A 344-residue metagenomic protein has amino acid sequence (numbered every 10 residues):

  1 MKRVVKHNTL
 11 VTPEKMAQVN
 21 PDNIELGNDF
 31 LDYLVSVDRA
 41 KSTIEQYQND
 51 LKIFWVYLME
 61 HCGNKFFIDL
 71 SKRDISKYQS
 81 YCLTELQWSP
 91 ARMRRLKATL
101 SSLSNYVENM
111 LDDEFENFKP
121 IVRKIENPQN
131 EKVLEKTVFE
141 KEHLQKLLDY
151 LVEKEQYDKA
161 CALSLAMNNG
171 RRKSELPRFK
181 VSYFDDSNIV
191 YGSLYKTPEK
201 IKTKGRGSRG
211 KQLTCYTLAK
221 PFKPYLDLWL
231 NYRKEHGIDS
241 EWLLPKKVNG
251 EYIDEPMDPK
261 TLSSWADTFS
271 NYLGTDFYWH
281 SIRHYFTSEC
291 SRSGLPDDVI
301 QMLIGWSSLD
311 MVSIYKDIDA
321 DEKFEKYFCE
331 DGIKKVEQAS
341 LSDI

Functional and structural regions predicted by a protein language model:
M1-E14, E330-I344: C-terminal secondary-structure termini that scaffold catalytic or DNA-interacting sites
N28-E45, N49-L134: N-terminal core-binding DNA-recognition domain of tyrosine recombinases/integrases
M110-L111, A166-G192, D298-V299: Short, charged phosphate-coordinating catalytic segments
K141-K173: Basic, Lys/Arg- and aromatic-enriched nucleic-acid-binding interface segment
R178-P224: Conserved tyrosine-mediated DNA breakage-rejoining catalytic core shared by Y-recombinases
L218-T275: Active-site/catalytic core of tyrosine-dependent DNA strand-transfer enzymes
S263-M302, W306, E330: Short, basic (Lys/Arg/His-rich) helix/loop patches that form interaction surfaces in the mid-to-C-terminal regions
I304-E330: Catalytic-site neighborhood detector that most strongly recognizes the C-terminal catalytic loop/helix of tyrosine
